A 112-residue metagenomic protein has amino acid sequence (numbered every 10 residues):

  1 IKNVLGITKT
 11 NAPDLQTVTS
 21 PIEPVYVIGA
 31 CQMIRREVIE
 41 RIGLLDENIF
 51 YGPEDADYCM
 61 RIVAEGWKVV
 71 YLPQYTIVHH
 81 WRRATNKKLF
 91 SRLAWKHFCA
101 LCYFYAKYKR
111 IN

Functional and structural regions predicted by a protein language model:
I1-K2, V27, A94-F98: A structural signal for well-ordered alpha-helical scaffolds and beta->alpha junctions
I1-V25: Short, flexible, basic/aromatic active-site loop/helix in glycosyltransferases
V4, Y51-G52, L101: Conserved short hydrophobic patches within well-ordered secondary structure
T10, G29-Q32, R82: Short capping/connector residues at structural and topological boundaries
T19, V25-L44, N48-T76: A short, conserved alpha-helix in the catalytic core of glycosyltransferases
D57-N112: Active-site-adjacent helix/loop segment of glycosyltransferases that harbors family-specific signature motifs
